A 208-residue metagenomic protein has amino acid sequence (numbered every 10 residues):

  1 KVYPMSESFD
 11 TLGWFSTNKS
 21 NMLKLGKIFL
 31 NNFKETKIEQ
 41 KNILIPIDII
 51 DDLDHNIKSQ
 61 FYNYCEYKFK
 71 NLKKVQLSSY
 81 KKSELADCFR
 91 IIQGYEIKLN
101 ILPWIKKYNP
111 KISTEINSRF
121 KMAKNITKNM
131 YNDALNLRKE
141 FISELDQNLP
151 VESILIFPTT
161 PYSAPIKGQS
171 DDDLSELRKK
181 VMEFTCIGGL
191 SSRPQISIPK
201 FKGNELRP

Functional and structural regions predicted by a protein language model:
K1-P46: Fold-level recognition of mixed alpha/beta catalytic cores in primary-metabolism enzymes, strongest
F9, T17-K24, N56-Q60, I92 (+5 more regions): Conserved active-site and cofactor/substrate-binding residues in soluble primary-metabolism enzymes
S20, K27-E35, E66, K70 (+4 more regions): Generic secondary-structure signature for well-ordered alpha-helical cores
M22, I101, I156: Residue-level signal for inorganic ion chemistry
I28-G94: Gly/Ser-rich, acidic/histidine-flanked active-site/gating loops
K58-V75, L102-K107, M130-E152: Acyltransferase
C88-L137, P199-R207: Short helix-loop capping/hinge segments that flank enzyme active sites or metal/cofactor-binding pockets
N132-P208: Glycine-rich, small-residue loops and helix-cap segments that act as flexible hinges at active-site edges
